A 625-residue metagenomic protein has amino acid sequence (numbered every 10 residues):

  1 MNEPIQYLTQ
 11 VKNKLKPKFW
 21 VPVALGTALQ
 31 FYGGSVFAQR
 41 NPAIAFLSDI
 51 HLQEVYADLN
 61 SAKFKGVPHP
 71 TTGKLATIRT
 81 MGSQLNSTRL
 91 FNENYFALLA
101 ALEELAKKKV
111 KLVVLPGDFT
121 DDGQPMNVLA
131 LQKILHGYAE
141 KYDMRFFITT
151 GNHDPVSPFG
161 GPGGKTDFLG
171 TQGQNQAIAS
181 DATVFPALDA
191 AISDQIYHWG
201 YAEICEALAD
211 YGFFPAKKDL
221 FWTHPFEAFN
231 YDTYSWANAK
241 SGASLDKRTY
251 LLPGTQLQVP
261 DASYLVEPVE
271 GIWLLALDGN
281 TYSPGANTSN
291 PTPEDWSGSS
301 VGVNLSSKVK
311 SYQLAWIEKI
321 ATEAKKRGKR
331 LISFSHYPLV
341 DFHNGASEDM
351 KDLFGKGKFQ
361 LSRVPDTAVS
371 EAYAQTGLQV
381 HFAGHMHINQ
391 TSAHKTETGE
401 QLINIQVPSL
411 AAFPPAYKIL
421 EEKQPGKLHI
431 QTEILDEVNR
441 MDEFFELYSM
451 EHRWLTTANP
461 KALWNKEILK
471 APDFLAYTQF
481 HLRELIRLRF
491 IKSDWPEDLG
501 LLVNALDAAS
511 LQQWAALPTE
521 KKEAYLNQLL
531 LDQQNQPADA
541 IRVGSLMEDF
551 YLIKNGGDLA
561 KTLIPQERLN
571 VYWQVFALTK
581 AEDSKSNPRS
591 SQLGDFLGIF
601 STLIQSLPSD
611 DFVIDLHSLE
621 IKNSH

Functional and structural regions predicted by a protein language model:
I5-L8, K16, G33, Q39-P42 (+3 more regions): Non-catalytic terminal accessory segments
F37-V128, S157: N-terminal active-site segment of His-dependent metallophosphoesterases
N41-E54, I272-T281, Q401-P408, Q431-E433: Active-site-proximal beta-strand elements of phosphoester/diester hydrolases
D49, D118, G151-N152, H336 (+1 more regions): Active-site glycine-centered loops adjacent to acidic/histidine catalytic or metal-binding residues that shape
H51-F96, G163, F168-G170, G285-S306 (+2 more regions): Acidic/histidine-rich helix-loop elements that form or flank divalent-metal/phosphate-binding sites at the catalytic
K109-L112, E267-V269, W273-A276, P284-T396 (+4 more regions): His/acidic metal-ligating clusters that form di-metal
P116-L135, S157-G173, H343-S347, T391-E397: Metal-dependent catalytic neighborhoods of phosphoester/phosphodiester hydrolases
A130-K308, A315: Extended active-site neighborhood of metal-dependent phosphoesterases/phosphodiesterases
